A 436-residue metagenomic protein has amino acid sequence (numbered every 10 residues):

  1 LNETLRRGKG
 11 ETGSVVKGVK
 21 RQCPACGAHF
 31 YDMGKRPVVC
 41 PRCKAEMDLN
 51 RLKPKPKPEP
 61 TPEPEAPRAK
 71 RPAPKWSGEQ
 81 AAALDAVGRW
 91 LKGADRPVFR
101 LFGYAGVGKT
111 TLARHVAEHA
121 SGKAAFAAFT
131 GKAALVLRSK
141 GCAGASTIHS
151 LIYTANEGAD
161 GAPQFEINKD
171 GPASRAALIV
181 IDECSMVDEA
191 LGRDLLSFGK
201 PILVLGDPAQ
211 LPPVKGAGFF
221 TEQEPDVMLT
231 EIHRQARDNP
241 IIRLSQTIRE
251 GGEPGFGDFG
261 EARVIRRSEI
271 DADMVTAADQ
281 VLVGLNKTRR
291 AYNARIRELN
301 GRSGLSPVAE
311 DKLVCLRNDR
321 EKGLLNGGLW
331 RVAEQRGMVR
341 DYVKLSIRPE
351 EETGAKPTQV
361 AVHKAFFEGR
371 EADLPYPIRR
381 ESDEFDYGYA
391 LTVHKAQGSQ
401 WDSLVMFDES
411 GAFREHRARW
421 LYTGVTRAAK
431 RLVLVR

Functional and structural regions predicted by a protein language model:
C23-C26, C40-C43: Short cysteine-rich clusters marking metal-coordination/redox-active sites
D32-M33, L49-N50: Short, non-ligating residues that shape and space the ligands of small metal-coordination modules and catalytic
K70-V87: N-terminal pre-Walker A segment at the start of P-loop NTPase domains
A83-V107, A190-K200, L205-A361, A365-F367: Conserved helicase motor core of P-loop NTPases
L112, V116: Hydrophobic positions on the alpha1 helix immediately C-terminal to the Walker A/P-loop
A127-R175, L391: Inter-Walker segment of RecA-like/P-loop motor cores
D182-E183, G206: Walker B catalytic acidic pair
L345-R436: C-terminal accessory regions
